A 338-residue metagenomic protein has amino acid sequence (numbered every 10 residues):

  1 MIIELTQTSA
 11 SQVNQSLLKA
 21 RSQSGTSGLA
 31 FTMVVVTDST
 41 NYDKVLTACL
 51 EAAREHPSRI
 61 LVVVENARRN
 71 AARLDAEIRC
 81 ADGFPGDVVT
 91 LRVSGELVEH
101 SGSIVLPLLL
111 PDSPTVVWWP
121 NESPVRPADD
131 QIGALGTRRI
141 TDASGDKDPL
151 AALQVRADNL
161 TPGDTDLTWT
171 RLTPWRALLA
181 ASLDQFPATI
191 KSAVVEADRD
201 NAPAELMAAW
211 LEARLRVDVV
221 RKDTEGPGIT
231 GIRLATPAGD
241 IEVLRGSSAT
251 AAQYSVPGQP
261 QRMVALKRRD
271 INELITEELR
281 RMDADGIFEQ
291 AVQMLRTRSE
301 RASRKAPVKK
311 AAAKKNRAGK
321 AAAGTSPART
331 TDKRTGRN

Functional and structural regions predicted by a protein language model:
M1-G28, A71, D166-L183, T276 (+1 more regions): Short N-terminal or domain-adjacent regulatory/targeting segments
M1-W118: An N-terminal, globular interaction/scaffold subdomain
C49-A53, L106-P107, Q131-A134, A209-R216: Short, solvent-exposed amphipathic alpha-helical segments in soluble enzyme and RNA/protein-processing domains
A52, D82, L160-T170, F186 (+2 more regions): Extended, compositionally simple fibrous regions characteristic of intermediate-filament-like scaffolds
R59-R68, W118-P120, A143-D146, D218-I229: A generic structural motif
L91-A180: Internal, hydrophobic cores of structured domains that mediate oligomerization or house catalytic pockets within large
D166-R221, G231: ATP/pyrophosphate-binding catalytic subdomain of soluble kinases
L215, G228-T230, A235-K320, K333-N338: Long, compositionally biased intrinsically disordered terminal regions
